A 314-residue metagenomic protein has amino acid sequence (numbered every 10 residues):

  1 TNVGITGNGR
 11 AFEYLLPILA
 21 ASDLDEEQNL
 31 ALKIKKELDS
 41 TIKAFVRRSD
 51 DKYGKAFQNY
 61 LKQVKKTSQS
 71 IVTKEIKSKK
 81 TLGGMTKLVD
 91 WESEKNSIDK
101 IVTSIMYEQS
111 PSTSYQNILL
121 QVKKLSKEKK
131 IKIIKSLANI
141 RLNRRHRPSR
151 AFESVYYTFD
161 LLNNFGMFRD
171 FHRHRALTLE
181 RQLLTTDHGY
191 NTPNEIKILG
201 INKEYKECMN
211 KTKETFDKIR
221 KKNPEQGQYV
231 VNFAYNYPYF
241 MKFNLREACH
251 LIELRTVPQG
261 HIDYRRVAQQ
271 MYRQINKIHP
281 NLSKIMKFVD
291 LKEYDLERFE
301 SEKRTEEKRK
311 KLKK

Functional and structural regions predicted by a protein language model:
T1-K314: A conserved ligand/cofactor-binding region detector
